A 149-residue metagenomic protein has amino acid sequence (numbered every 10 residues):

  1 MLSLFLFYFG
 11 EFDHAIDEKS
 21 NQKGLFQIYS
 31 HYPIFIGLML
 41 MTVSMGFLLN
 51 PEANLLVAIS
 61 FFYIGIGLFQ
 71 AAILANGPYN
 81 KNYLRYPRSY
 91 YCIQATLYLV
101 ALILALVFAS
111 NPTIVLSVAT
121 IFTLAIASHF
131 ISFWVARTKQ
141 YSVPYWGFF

Functional and structural regions predicted by a protein language model:
M1-A105, L124-F148: Predominantly late transmembrane helices and immediately cytosolic-facing juxtamembrane segments
A109-T120: Loop-to-transmembrane alpha-helix initiation sites
